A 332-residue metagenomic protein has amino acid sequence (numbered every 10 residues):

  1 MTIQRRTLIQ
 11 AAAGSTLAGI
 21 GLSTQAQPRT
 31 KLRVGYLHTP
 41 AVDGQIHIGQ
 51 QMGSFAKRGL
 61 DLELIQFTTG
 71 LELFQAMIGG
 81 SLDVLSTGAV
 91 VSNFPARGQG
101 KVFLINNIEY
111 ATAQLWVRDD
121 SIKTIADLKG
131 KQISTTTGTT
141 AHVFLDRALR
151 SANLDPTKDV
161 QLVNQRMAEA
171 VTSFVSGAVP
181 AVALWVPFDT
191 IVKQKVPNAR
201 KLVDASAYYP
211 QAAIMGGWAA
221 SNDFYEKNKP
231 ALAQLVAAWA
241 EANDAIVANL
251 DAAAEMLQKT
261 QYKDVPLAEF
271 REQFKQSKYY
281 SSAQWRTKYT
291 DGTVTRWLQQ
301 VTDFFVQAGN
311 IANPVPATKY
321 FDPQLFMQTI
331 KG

Functional and structural regions predicted by a protein language model:
T2-R6: Positively charged n-region of N-terminal signal peptides that target proteins for export
T7-A26: N-terminal export signals
Q10, G130, D322: Phosphate-coordinating loops and pocket residues in cytosolic domains that bind phosphorylated ligands
Q27-T157, Q161-R166, S173-S176, P180-V186 (+2 more regions): Short, glycine-/small- and polar/acidic-enriched structural segments that line small-molecule recognition paths
H47, D146, T190-K193, Q299-T302: Predominant activation on well-ordered alpha-helical scaffold segments within soluble catalytic domains
A89-V90, A168-K263: Pocket-lining segment of extracytoplasmic ligand-binding domains
E226-N310: Secondary-structure end/capping motifs
L298-G332: Conserved C-terminal helix/tail region of periplasmic/extracytoplasmic solute-binding proteins
